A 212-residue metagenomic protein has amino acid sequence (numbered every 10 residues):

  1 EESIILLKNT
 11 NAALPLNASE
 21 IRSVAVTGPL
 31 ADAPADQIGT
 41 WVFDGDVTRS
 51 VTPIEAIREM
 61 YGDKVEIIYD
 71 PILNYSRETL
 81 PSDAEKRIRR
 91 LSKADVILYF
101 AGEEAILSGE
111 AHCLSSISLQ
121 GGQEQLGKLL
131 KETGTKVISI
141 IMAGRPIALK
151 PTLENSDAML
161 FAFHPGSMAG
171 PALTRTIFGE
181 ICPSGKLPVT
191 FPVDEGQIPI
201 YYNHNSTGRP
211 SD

Functional and structural regions predicted by a protein language model:
E1-D212: C-terminal non-catalytic regions of proteins with extracellular/luminal or membrane-system context
